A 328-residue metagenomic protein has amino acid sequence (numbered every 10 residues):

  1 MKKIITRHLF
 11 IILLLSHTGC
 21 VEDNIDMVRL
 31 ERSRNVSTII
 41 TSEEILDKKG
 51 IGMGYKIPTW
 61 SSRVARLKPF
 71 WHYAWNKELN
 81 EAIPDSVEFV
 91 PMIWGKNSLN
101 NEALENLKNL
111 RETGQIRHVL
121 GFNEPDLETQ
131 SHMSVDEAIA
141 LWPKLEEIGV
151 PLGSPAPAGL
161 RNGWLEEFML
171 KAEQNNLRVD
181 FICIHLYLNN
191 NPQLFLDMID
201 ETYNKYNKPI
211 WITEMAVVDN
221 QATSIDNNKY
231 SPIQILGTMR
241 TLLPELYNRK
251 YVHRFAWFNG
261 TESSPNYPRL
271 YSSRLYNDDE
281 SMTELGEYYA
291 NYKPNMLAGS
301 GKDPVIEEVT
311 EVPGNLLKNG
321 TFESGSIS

Functional and structural regions predicted by a protein language model:
H8-H17: Bacterial N-terminal signal peptides
S16-E44: Bacterial Sec-dependent N-terminal signal peptides
L46-V119: N-terminal carbohydrate-binding/catalytic regions of secreted carbohydrate-active enzymes
I57-T59, H72-N80, S98-L110, D136-A140 (+3 more regions): Alpha-helical scaffolding within the catalytic cores of extracellular/periplasmic polymer-degrading hydrolases
H72, S231-D303: Substrate-binding cleft of secreted/luminal carbohydrate-active enzymes
A74, P91, N123, L165-I225 (+1 more regions): Aromatic- and acid-rich polysaccharide-binding/catalytic face of secreted or lumenal carbohydrate-active enzymes
R111-V135, L141, G153-R161, L177-N189 (+2 more regions): Active-site groove signature of glycoside hydrolases
N295-S328: Extracellular and organelle-lumenal recognition/adhesion modules and their flexible linkers in secreted
